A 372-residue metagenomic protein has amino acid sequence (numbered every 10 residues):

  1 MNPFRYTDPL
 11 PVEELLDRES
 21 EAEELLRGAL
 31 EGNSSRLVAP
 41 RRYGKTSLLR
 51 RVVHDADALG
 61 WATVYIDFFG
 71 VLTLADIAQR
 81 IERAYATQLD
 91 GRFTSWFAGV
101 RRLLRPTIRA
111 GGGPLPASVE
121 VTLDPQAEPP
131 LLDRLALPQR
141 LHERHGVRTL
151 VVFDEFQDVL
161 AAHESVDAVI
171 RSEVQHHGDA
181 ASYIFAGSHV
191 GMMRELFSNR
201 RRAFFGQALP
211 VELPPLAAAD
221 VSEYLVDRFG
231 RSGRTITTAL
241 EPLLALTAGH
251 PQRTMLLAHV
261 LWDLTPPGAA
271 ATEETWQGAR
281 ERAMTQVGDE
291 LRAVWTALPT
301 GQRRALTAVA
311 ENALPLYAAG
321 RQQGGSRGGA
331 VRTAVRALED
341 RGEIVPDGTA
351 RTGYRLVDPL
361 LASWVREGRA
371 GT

Functional and structural regions predicted by a protein language model:
M1-S35, P40, G91, L360 (+1 more regions): A short, basic N-terminal segment
S34, P40-Y43, S47-L150, D158: P-loop NTPase nucleotide-binding core
D55, V260, A337-R341: Alpha-helical DNA-recognition elements
E120-H189, S198-R200: Conserved Walker B catalytic segment
E195-A245, P266-A270: Helix-loop-helix "sensor" segment of P-loop NTPases
M255-G328: Winged-helix-like regulatory helical subdomains adjacent to P-loop NTPase cores
G324-R341, R351: Short amphipathic alpha-helical interaction segments
I344-T372: Short capping/hinge segments at domain boundaries that bridge a core fold to an adjacent linker or tail
